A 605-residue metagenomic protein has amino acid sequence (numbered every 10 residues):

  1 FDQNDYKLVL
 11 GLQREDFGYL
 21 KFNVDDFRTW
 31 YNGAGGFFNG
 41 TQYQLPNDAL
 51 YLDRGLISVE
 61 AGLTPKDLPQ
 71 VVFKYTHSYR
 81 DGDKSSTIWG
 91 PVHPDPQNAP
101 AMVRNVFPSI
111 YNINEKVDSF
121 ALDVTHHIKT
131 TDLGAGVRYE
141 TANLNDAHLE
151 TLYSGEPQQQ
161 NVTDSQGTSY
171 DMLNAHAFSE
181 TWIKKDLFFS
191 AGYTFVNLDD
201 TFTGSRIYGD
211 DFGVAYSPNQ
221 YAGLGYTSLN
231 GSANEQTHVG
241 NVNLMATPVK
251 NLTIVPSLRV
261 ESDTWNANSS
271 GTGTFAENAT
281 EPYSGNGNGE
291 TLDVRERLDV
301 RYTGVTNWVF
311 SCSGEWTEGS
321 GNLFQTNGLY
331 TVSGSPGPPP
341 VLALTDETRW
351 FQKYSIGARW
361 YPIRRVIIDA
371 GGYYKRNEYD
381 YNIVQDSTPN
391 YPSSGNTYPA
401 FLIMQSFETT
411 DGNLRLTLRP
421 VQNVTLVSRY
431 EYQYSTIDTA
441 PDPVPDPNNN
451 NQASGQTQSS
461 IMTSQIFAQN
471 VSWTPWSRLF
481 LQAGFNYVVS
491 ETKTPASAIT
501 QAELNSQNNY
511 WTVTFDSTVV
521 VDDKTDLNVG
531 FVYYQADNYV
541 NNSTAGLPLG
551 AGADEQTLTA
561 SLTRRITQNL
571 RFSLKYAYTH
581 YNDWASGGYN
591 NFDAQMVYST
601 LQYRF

Functional and structural regions predicted by a protein language model:
F1-D132, G136-T141, E150: Post-signal-peptide, soluble extracytosolic/periplasmic N-terminal scaffold domains of envelope/secretory systems
F1-Q3, R14-D16, V24-W30, H77-D81 (+11 more regions): Transmembrane beta-strands of outer-membrane beta-barrel pores
D2-Y6, Y51-I57, K116-F120, H127 (+9 more regions): Residues that define the transmembrane beta-barrel architecture of outer-membrane proteins
K7-V9, S58-E60, I110, A121-D123 (+12 more regions): Membrane-embedded beta-strand positions in outer-membrane beta-barrel channels/transporters
L8, N23-D25, N32-N39, D83-V92 (+22 more regions): Outer-membrane beta-barrel translocator domains and adjoining extracellular loop/strand segments of Gram-negative
L12-R14, L63-P65, H126-I128, S179-T181 (+12 more regions): Residue-level signature of outer-membrane beta-barrel architecture
D16-L20, D67-F73, D81, T130-A135 (+11 more regions): Repeated loop/turn-to-beta-strand initiation elements of outer-membrane beta-barrel proteins
N230, N286, L344, A400 (+2 more regions): Predominantly the C-terminal beta-signal and adjacent terminal strand-loop region of outer-membrane beta-barrel
